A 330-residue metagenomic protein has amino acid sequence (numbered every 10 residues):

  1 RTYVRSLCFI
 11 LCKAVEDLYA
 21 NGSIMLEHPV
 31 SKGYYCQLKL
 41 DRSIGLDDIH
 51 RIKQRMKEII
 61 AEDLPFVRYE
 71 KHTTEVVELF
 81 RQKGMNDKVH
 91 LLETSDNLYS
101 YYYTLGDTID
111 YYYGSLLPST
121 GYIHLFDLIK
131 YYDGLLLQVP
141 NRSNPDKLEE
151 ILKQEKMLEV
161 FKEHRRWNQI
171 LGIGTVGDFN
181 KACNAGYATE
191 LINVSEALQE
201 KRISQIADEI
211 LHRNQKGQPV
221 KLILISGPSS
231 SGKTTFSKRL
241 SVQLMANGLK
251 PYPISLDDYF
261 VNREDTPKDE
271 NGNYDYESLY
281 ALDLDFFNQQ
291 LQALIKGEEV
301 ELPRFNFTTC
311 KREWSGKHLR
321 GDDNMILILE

Functional and structural regions predicted by a protein language model:
R1-T2, A14, S23-I206, I210-K216: Auxiliary tRNA-acceptor-end handling modules of aminoacyl-tRNA synthetases
I223-I225: Hydrophobic anchor at the beta1->P-loop junction of P-loop NTPases
G227, E330: The Walker A (P-loop) glycine that initiates the GxxxxGKT/S ATP-binding motif of P-loop NTPases
G232: Conserved glycine(s) of the Walker
T235-L240, S255: Hydrophobic positions on the alpha1 helix immediately C-terminal to the Walker A/P-loop
V242-Y252: Post-Walker A helix-loop "phosphate-sensing" segment adjacent to the P-loop in P-loop NTPases
K250, V300, D323-L327: Loop/turn-to-beta-strand initiation segments
Y252-I254, V261-T308: Conserved nucleotide-sensing/catalytic segment adjacent to the nucleotide-binding pocket in NTP-handling enzymes
